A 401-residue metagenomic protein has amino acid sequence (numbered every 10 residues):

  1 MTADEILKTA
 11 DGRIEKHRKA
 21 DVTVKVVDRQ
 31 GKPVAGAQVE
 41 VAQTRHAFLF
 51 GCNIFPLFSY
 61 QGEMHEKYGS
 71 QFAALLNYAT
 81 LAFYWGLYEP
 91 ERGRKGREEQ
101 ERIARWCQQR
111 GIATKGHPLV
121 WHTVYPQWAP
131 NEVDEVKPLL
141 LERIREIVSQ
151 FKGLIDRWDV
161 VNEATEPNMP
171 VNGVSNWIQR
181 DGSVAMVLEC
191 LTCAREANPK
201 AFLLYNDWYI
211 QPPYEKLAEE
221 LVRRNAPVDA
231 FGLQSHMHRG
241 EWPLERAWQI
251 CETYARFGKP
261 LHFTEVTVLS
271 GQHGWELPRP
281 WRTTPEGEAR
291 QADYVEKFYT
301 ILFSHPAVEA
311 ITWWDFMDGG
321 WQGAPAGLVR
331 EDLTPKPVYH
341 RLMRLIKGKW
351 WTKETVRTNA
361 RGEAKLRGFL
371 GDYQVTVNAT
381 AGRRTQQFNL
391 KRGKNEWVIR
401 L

Functional and structural regions predicted by a protein language model:
M1-L57, K115, A129, A185 (+3 more regions): Beta-strand-rich domain onsets/edges
H17-K19, T23, E40-L87, A104 (+1 more regions): An acidic-aromatic substrate-binding cleft motif
V24, A37-V39, T358-G368, Y373 (+1 more regions): Glycine-centered loop-to-beta-strand initiation motif
A74, Y78-E91, Q100-F202: Substrate-binding cleft and catalytic face of glycoside hydrolase catalytic domains, especially the flexible beta-alpha
E91-A113, G173-N206, Q211-P280, E296-E309 (+2 more regions): Glycoside hydrolase catalytic-domain groove-lining segments
K349-R361: Short, acidic Ser/Thr/Gly-rich low-complexity loop/linker segments typical of extracellular and cell-surface proteins
G371-A381: A short, solvent-exposed beta-strand micro-motif common in secreted/extracellular proteins
A381-L401: Structured interaction patches on ligand/partner-binding surfaces of diverse proteins
